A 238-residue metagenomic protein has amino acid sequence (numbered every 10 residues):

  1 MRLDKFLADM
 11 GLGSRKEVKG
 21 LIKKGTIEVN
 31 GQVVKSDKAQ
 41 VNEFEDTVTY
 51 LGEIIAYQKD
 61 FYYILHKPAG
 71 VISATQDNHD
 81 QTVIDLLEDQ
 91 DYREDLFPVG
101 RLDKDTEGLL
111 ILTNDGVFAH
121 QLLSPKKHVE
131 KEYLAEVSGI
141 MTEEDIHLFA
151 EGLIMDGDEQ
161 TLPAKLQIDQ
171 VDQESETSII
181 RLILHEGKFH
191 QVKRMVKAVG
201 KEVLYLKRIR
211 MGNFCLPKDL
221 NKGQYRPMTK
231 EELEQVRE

Functional and structural regions predicted by a protein language model:
M1-E238: Basic, flexible Lys/Arg- and Gly-enriched helix-loop patches that mediate nucleic-acid binding at interfaces with rRNA
